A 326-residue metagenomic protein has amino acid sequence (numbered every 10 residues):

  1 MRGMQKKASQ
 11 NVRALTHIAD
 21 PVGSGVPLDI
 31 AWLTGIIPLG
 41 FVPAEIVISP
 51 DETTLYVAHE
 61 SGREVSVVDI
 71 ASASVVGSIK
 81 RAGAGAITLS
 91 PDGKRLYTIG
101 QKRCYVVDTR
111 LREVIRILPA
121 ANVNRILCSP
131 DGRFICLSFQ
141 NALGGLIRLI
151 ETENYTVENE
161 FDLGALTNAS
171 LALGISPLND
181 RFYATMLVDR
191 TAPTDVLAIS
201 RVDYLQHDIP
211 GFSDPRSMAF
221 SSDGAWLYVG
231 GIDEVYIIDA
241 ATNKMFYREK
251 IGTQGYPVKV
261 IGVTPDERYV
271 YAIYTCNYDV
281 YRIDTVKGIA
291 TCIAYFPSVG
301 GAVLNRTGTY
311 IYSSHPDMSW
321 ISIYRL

Functional and structural regions predicted by a protein language model:
M1-L326: Predominantly soluble domains enriched in secretory-pathway, periplasmic, or organellar proteins
